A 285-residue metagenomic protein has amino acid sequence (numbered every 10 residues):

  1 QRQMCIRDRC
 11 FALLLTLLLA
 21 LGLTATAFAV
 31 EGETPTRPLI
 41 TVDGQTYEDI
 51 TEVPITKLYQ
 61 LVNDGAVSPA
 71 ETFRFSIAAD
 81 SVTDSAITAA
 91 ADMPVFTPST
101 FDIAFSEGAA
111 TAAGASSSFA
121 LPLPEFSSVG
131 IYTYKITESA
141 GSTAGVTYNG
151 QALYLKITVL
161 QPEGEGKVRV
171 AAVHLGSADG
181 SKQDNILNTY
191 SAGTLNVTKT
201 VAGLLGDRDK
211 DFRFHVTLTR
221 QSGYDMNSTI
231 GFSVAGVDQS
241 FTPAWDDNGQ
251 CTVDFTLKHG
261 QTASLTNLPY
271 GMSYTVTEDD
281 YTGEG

Functional and structural regions predicted by a protein language model:
Q1-I6: Short, small-residue-biased leader/transition segments that mark boundaries at the very start of proteins
R7-G285: Solvent-exposed loop/turn and edge beta-strand elements of beta-rich ligand-binding domains
